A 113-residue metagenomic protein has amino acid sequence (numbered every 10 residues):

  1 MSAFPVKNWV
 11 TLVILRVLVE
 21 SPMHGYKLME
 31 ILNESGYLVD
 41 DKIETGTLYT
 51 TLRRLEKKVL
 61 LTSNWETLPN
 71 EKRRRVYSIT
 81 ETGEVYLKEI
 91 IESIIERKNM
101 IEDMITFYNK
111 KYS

Functional and structural regions predicted by a protein language model:
M1-A3: Short, Lys/Arg-enriched N-terminal segment that forms or immediately precedes the first helix of a structured domain
P5-T47: N-terminal helix-turn-helix DNA-binding core of bacterial DNA-binding proteins
Y37, E66-P69: Short polar/acidic secondary-structure junctions
L48-Y49, L55: Basic amphipathic alpha-helical segments that dock to polyanions
V59: Glycine-centered, phosphate/nucleic-acid-interacting loop/turn motifs that mediate DNA/RNA or nucleotide
S63: Short beta-strand "wing" residues that participate in macromolecule-binding interfaces
P69, R73-I91: Basic, amphipathic "hinge/linker" alpha-helix immediately C-terminal to the N-terminal HTH DNA-binding motif
V85-S113: Amphipathic alpha-helical dimerization/coiled-coil segments that flank or bridge DNA-binding/regulatory modules
